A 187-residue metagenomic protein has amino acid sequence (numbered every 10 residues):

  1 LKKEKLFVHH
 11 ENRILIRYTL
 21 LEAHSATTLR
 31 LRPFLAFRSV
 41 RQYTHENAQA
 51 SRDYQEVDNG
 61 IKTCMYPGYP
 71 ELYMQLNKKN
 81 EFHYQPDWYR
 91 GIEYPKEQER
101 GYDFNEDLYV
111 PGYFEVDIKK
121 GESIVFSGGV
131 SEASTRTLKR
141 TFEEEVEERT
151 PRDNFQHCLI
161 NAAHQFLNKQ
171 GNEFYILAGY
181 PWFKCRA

Functional and structural regions predicted by a protein language model:
L1-A187: Acidic, mature catalytic/reactive cores of soluble proteins
